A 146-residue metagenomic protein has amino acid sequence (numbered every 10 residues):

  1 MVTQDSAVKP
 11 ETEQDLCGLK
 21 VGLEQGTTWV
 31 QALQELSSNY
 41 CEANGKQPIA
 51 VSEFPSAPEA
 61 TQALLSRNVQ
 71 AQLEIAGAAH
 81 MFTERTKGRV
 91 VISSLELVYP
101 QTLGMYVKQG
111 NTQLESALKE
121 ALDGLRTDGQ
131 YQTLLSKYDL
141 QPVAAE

Functional and structural regions predicted by a protein language model:
V2, T83-D123, L140-E146: Periplasmic-binding protein-like
V2-V21: Flexible hinge/capping segments at coil-to-helix
T3-Q4, E24-T27, S56-A57, Q72-F82 (+2 more regions): Beta->alpha turn/N-cap motifs
V8-K9, Q47-Q62: Short helix-initiation/N-cap motifs at beta->coil->alpha
L16, L64-L65, M105, L118: Hydrophobic residues within well-ordered alpha-helices
K20, N68, G129: Conserved functional loop/turn residues at catalytic and ligand-binding sites
T28-N44, V91, D123-E146: Ligand-binding clefts/hinges and TM-proximal coupling segments of bilobed small-molecule sensing domains
A32-Y40, L65-Y99: A ligand-binding cleft/hinge motif common to bilobed small-molecule-binding domains
